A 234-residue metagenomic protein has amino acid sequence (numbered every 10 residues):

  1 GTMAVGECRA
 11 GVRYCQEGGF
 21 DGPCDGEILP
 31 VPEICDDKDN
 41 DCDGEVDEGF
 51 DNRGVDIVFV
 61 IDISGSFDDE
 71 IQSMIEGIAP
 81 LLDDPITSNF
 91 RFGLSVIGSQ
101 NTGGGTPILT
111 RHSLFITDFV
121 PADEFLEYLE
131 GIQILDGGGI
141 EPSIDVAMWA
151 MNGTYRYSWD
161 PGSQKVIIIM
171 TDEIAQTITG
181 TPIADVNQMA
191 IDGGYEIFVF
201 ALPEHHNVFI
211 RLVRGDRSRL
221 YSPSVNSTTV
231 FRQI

Functional and structural regions predicted by a protein language model:
G1-N52: Membrane-associated feature with strongest affinity for ZDHHC
F50-I234: Divalent cation-coordinating acidic motifs and surrounding scaffolds that mediate Ca2+/Mg2+/Mn2+/Zn2+-dependent binding
